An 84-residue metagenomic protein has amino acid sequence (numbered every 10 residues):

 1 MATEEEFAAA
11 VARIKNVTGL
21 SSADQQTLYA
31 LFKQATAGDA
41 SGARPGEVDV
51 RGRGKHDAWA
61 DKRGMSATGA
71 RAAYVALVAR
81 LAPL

Functional and structural regions predicted by a protein language model:
M1-L84: A charge-rich, low-complexity, intrinsically flexible signal that marks solvent-exposed coils, linkers, repeats
